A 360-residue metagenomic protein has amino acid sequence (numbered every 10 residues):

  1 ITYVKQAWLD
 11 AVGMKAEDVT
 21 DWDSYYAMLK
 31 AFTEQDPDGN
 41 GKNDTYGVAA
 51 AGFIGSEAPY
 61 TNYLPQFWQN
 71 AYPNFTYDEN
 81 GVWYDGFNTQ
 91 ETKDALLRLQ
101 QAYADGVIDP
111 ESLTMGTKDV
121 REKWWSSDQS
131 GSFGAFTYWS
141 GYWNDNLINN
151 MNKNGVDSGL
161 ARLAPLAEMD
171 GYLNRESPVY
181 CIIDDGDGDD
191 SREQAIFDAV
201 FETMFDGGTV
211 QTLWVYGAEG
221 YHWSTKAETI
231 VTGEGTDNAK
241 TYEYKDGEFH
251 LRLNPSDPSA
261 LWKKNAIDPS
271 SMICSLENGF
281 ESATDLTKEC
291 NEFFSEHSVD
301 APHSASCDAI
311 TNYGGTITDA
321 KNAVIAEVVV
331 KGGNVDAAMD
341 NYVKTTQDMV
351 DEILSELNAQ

Functional and structural regions predicted by a protein language model:
I1-Q360: Extracytoplasmic/secretory soluble proteins
